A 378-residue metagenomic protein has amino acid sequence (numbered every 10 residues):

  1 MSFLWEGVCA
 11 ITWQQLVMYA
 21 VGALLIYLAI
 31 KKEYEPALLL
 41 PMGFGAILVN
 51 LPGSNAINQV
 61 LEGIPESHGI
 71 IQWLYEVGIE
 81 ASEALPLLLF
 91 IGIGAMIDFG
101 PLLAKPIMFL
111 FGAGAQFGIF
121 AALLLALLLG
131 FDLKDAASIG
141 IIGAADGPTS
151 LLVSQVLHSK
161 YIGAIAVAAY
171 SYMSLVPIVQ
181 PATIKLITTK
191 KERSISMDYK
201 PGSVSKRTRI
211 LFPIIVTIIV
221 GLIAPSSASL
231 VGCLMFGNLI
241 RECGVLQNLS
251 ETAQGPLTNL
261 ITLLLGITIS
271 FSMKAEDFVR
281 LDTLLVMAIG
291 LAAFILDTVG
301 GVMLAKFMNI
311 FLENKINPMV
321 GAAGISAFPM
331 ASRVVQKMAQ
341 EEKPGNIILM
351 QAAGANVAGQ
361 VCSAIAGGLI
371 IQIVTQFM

Functional and structural regions predicted by a protein language model:
M1-A10, L16, L61-S67, A182-L211 (+2 more regions): Intrinsically disordered, low-complexity non-transmembrane regions of multi-pass membrane transporters
M1-E66: N-terminal alpha-helical transmembrane segments of multi-pass membrane transport and channel/translocase proteins
G7-M18, Q72-L89, D135-G143, Y170 (+3 more regions): Structural signature of hydrophobic alpha-helical transmembrane segments
K31-L39, N58, W73-E76, M96-F111 (+5 more regions): Interfacial helix-loop-helix linkers and transmembrane-helix boundary segments in multi-pass membrane proteins
V77, A81-S82, I91-M96, F111-A121 (+5 more regions): Alpha-helical membrane segments and immediately flanking helix-loop junctions that form or couple to the substrate/ion
K160-I178, I289-L296, V320-A323: Alpha-helical transmembrane segments
S171-V245: Membrane-embedded hairpin module used as a gating/binding unit in multi-pass transport and secretion proteins
V216-G301: Transmembrane helical segments that form the transport core of multi-pass membrane transport proteins
